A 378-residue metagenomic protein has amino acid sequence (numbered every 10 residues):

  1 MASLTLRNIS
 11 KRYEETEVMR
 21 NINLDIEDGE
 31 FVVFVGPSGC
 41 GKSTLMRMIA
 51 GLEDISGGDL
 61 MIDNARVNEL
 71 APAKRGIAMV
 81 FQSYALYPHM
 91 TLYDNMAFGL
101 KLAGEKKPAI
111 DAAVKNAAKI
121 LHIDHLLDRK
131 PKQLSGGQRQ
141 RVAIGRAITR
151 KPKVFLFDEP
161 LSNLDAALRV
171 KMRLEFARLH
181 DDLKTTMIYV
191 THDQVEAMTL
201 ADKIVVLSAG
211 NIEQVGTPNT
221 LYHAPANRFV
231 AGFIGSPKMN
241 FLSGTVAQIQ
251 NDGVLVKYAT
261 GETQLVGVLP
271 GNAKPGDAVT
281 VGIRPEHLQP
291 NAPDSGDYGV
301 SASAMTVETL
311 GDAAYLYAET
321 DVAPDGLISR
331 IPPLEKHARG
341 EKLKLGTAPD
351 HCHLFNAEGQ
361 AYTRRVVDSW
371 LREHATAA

Functional and structural regions predicted by a protein language model:
T5, D25, M61, T245 (+1 more regions): ABC ATPase nucleotide-binding domain
I22-V33: Pre-Walker A (P-loop) beta-loop-beta motif of ABC nucleotide-binding domains
F31, P72-F229, F233: ABC ATPase nucleotide-binding domains
V35-P37: The feature captures the beta-strand-to-loop junction immediately N-terminal to the Walker
A50: Helix-to-loop junction immediately C-terminal to a conserved catalytic motif
S56-R66, I212: ABC nucleotide-binding domain "signature motif"
Q248-A378: Non-catalytic connector elements of ABC transporters
